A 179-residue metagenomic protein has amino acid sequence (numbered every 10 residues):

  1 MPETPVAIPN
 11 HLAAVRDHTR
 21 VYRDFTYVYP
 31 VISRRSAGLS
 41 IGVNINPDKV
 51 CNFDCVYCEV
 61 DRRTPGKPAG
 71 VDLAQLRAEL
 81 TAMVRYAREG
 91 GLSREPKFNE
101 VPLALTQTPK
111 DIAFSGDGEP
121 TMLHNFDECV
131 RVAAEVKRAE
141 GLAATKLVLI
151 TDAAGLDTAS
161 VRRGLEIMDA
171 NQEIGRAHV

Functional and structural regions predicted by a protein language model:
P2-D48, D54-V56, R62-Q75, A82-T108: N-terminal [4Fe-4S]-dependent radical SAM core
C51-N52, A143: Short loop/turn segments at connectors of secondary-structure elements within structured domains
V60-A170: Conserved Radical SAM active-site core
E173: Conserved N-terminal glycine/acidic-rich loop preference
A177-V179: Conserved small/polar residues in nucleotide/adenosyl-binding loops
